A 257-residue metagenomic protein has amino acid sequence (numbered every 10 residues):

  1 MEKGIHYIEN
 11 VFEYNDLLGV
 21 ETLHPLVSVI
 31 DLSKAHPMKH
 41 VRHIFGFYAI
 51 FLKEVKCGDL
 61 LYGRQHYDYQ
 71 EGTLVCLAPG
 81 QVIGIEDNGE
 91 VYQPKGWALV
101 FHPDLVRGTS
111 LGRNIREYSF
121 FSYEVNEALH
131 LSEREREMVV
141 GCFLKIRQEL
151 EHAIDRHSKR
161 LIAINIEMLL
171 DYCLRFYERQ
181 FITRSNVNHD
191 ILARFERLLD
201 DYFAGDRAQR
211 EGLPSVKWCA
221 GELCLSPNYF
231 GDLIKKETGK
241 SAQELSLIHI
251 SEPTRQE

Functional and structural regions predicted by a protein language model:
M1-D68: Generic protein-terminus/edge-of-domain signal
D59-L61, I83-E90: Short beta-strand His + acidic residue motifs that chelate non-heme Fe in jelly-roll/DSBH and cupin folds
Y69-I83, V100: Conserved metal-binding segment of the jelly-roll/cupin
N88-H152: A hydrophobic/aromatic-rich effector-binding and dimerization subdomain of bacterial HTH-type transcriptional regulators
E137-D200: An amphipathic alpha-helical interaction segment
F195, L199-F203, I234, T238 (+2 more regions): Short hydrophobic clusters on alpha-helical segments that form packing/core surfaces in small helical domains
L213-I250: Basic/polar phosphate-binding segments, predominantly the helix-turn-helix DNA-binding elements of transcriptional
H249-E257: Single conserved hydrophobic/aromatic residue that forms the stacking wall/gate of nucleotide- or nucleobase-binding
